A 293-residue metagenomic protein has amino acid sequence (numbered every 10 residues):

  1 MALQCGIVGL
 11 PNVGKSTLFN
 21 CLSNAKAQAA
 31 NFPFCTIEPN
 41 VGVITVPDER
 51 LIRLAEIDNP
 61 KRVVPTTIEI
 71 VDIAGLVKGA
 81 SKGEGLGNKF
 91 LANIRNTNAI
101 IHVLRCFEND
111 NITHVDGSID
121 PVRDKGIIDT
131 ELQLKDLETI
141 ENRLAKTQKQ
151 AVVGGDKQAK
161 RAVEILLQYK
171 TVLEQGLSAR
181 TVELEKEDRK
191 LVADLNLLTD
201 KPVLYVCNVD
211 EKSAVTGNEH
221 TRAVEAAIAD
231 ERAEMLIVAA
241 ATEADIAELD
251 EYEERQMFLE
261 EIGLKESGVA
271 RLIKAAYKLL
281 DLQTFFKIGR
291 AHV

Functional and structural regions predicted by a protein language model:
M1-N109, T113, T147: Conserved G1/Walker A P-loop phosphate-binding module
A2-V8, V13, F19, K146-H292: C-terminal-of-GTPase-core extension/linker across diverse P-loop GTPases
S23, A27, A55, N59 (+13 more regions): Signal for well-folded cores of large energy- and translation-related assemblies
A30-N31, I112-D116, G217-E219, L249: Short amphipathic alpha-helical segments
F34, D48-L51, V64-I70, E84-N98 (+7 more regions): Amphipathic alpha-helical transducer elements in NTP-driven molecular machines
T36, L86-G87, G117-D120, R222-V224: Glycine-rich, phosphate-binding/catalytic loops in enzymes
G42-P47, A74-E84, R95-Q158, V172-E185 (+1 more regions): Conserved Switch II/interswitch segment of TRAFAC-class P-loop GTPases
